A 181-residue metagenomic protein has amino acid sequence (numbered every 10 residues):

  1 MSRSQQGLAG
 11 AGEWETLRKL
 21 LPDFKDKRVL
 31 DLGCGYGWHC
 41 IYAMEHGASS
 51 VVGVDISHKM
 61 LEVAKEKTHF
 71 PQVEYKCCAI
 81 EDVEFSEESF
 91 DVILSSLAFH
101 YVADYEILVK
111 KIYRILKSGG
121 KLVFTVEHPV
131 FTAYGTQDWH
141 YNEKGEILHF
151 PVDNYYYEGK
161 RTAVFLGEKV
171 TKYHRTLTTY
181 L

Functional and structural regions predicted by a protein language model:
M1-F24, W38-Y42, M60-V63, K67: Conserved class I S-adenosyl-L-methionine
D26-R28: Nucleotide donor/acceptor-binding cores
L30-L32, Y36-V83: Class I SAM-dependent methyltransferase SAM/SAH-binding core
E81-I93: A short acidic, Gly/Pro-enriched loop at the edge of an enzyme's catalytic core that lines a small-molecule cofactor
D91-E106: A short SAM/SAH-binding and catalytic strip from SAM-dependent methyltransferases
E106-K121: A short glycine-rich, Lys/Arg-flanked "PGG" loop and its adjoining helix->strand segment in the class I
K121-G159: Conserved class I S-adenosyl-L-methionine
T171-L181: Short alpha-helix
